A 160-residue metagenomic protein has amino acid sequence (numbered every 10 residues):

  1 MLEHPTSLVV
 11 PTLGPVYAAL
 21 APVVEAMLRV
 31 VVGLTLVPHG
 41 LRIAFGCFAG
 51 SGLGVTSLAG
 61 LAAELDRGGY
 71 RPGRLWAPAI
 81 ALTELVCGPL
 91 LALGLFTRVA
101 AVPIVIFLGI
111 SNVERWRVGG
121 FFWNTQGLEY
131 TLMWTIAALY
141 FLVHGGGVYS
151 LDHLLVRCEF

Functional and structural regions predicted by a protein language model:
M1-T56, G60-R67, R71-L82, V86 (+1 more regions): Extended, low-polarity transmembrane helix blocks
